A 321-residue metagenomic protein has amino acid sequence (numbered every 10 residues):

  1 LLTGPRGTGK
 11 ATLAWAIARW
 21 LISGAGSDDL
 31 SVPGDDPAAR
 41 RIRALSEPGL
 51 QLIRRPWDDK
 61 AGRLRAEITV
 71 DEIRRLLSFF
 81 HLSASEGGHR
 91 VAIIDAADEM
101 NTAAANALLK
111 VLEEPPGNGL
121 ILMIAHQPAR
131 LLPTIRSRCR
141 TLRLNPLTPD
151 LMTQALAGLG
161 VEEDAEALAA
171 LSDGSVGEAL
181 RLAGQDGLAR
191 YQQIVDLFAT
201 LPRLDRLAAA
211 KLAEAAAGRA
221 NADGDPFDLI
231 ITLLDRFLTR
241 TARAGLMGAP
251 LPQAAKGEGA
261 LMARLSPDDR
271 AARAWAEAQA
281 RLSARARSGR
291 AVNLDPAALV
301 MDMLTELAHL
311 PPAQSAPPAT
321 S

Functional and structural regions predicted by a protein language model:
L1-A103, A263: Clamp-loader machinery-focused feature within the broader ASCE/P-loop NTPase space
L1-W20, G26-R41, G117-L120, H126-L233 (+1 more regions): Charged, glycine-rich active-site and insertion segments that engage polyanionic ligands
R19, T69, L109-V111, R140-T141: Glycine-rich, phosphate-binding/catalytic loops in enzymes
S78, K110, P133, S137: Conserved adenine-binding aromatic site and its adjacent loop/helix in ATP-hydrolyzing domains
H81, N106-L120: Conserved catalytic/switch belt of AAA+ P-loop NTPases
E86-V91, P116-L122: Loop/turn-to-beta-strand initiation segments
